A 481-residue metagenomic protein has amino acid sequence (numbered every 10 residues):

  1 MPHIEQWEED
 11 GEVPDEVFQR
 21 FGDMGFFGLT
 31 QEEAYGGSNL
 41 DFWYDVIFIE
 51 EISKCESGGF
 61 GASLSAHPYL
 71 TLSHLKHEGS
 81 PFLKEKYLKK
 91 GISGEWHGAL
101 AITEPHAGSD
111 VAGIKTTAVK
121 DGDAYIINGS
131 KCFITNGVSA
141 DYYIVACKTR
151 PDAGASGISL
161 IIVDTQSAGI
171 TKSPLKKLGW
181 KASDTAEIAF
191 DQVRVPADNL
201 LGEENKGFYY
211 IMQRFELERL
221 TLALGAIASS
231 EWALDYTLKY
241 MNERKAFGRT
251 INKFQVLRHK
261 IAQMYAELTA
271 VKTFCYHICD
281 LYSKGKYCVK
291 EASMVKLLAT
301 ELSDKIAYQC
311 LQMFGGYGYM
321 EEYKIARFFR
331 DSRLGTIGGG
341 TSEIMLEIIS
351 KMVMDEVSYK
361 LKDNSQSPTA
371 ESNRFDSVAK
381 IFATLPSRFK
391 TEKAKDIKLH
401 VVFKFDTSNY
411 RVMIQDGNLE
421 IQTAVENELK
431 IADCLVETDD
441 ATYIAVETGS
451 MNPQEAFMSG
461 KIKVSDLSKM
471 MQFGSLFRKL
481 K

Functional and structural regions predicted by a protein language model:
M1-G59, S65, E78-L83, K90 (+6 more regions): Alpha-helical interface subdomain recognition
P68-E78: Helix-loop "lid/cap" segments that line or gate small-molecule binding pockets
G94-I102, K398-F403: A short, Trp-centered hydrophobic/proline-enriched beta-strand micro-motif
G113, Q166-P196: Flexible, small-/acidic-enriched active-site or ligand-binding loops
T116-V119, V412: A structural signal for short hydrophobic beta-strand segments in well-ordered beta-sheet cores
A124, N128-S173: A short core secondary-structure module
A189-Q213: A short, charged helix-loop
N364-K481: Feature captures hydrophobic
